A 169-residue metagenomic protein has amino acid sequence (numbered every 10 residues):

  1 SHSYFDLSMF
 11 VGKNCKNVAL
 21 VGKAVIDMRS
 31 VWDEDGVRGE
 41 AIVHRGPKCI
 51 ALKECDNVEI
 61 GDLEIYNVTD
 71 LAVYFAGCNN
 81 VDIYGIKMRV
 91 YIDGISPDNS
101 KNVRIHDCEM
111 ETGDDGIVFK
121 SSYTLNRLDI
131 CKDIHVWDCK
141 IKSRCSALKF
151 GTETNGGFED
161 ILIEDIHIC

Functional and structural regions predicted by a protein language model:
S1-C169: Extracellular/periplasmic carbohydrate-active domains that bind, remodel, or depolymerize complex polysaccharides
